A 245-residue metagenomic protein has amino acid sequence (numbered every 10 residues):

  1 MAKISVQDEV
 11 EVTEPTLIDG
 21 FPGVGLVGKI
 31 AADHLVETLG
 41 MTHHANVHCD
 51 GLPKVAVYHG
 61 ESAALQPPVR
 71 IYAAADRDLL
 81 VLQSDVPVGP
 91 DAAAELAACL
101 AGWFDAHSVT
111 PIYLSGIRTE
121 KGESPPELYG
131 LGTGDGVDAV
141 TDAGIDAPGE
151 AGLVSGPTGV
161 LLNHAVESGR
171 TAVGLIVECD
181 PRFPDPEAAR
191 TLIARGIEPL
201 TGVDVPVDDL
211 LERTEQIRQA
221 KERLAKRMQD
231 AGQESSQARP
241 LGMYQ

Functional and structural regions predicted by a protein language model:
M1-H107, E167: N-terminal catalytic or cofactor-binding beta/alpha core of small enzyme domains
D19, L82-Q83, Y113-S115, I176: Short beta-strand segments
F21-L26, V88, G116-E120, P181-F183: Gly/Ser/Thr-rich loops at beta-strand to alpha-helix junctions that form or flank small-molecule/cofactor-binding
L26-I30, D91, E95, C99 (+5 more regions): Conserved active-site and cofactor/substrate-binding residues in soluble primary-metabolism enzymes
H43-V47, Y113-L114, G174: General beta-strand structural signal in soluble alpha/beta enzymes
P87-V137: Internal, conserved structured core segments that host functional sites
E120-G196: Catalytic cores of processing enzymes, dominated by hydrolases/peptidases, characterized by acidic/His-rich
I176-Q245: Extended, histidine- and acidic-residue-enriched regions that form the cofactor-binding/catalytic faces
